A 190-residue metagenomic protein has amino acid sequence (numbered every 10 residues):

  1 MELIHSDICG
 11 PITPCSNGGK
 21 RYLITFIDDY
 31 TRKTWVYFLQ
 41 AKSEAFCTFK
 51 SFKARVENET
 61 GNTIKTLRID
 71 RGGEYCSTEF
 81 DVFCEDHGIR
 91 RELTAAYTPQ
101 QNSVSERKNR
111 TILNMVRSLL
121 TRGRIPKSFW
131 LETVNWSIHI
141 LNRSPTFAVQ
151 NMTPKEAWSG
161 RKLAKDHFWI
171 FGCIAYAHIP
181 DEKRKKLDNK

Functional and structural regions predicted by a protein language model:
M1-K190: Anionic group-binding determinants
